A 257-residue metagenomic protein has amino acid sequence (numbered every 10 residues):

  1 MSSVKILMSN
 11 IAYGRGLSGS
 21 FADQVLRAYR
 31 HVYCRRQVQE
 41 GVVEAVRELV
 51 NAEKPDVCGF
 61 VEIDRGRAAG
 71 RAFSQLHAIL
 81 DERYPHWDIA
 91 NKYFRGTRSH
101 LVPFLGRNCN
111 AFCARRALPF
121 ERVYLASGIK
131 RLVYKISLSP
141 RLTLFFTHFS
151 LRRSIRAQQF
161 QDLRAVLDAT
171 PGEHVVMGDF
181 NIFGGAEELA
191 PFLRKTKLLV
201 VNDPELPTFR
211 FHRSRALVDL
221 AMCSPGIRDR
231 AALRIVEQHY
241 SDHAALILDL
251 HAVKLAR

Functional and structural regions predicted by a protein language model:
M1-E82, V253-R257: N-terminal, active-site-proximal structural segment of metallo-dependent hydrolase catalytic domains
M1-L7, R15-S18, A114-P119, K130-F146 (+1 more regions): Beta-strand-turn-beta hairpins that frame and shape the catalytic cleft of phosphate-ester-processing enzymes
I6-N10, V42-R71, L144-T147, D162-A190 (+2 more regions): Active-site beta-strand/loop signature of hydrolases that rely on acidic residues for catalysis
G14-R15, R65-A68, R95-T97, R152-I155 (+2 more regions): Active-site environment of divalent metal-dependent phosphoester hydrolases
G16-A22, R71-F73, S99-V102, A157-Q159 (+1 more regions): Short aromatic-enriched loop/helix-cap "lid" or pocket-rim segments at secondary-structure transitions that line
Y33-Q39, V123-Y124, S150-I155: Short, flexible loop segments at the rims of nucleotide/cofactor-binding pockets, characterized by
V38, E62-R141, R234-Q238: Structured beta-strand-rich core segments of catalytic domains in phosphoester-bond hydrolases
L118-Y124, S137-S139, A165-V175, F180-R257: Metal-dependent phosphoester-hydrolase catalytic domains
